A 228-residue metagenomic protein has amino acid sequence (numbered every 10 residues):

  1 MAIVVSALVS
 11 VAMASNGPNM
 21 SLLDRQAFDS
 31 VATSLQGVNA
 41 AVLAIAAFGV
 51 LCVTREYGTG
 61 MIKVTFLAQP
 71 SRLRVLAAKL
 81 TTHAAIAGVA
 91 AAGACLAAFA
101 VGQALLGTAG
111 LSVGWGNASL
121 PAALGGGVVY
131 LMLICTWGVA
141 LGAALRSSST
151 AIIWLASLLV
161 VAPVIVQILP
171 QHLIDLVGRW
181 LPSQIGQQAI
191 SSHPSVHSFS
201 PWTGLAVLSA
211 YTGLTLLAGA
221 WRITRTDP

Functional and structural regions predicted by a protein language model:
A2-C52, L76-A144, V166, Q187-A210 (+1 more regions): Secretory targeting signals
V11, S148-Q184: Transmembrane helix segments
A12-N19, R55-G58, L173, W221-P228: Juxtamembrane transmembrane-helix termini
A46-A68, R72-L73, L80: Transmembrane helix boundary and interhelical loop/hinge segments in multi-pass membrane proteins
M61, R74, T150-A151, T203: Residue-level recognition of membrane-helix boundary sites in multi-pass small-molecule transporters
A144-L145, R225: Helix-loop interface residues and adjacent transmembrane-helix termini in multi-pass membrane transporters, primarily
V207-P228: Junction motif at the cytosolic side of a transmembrane helix
